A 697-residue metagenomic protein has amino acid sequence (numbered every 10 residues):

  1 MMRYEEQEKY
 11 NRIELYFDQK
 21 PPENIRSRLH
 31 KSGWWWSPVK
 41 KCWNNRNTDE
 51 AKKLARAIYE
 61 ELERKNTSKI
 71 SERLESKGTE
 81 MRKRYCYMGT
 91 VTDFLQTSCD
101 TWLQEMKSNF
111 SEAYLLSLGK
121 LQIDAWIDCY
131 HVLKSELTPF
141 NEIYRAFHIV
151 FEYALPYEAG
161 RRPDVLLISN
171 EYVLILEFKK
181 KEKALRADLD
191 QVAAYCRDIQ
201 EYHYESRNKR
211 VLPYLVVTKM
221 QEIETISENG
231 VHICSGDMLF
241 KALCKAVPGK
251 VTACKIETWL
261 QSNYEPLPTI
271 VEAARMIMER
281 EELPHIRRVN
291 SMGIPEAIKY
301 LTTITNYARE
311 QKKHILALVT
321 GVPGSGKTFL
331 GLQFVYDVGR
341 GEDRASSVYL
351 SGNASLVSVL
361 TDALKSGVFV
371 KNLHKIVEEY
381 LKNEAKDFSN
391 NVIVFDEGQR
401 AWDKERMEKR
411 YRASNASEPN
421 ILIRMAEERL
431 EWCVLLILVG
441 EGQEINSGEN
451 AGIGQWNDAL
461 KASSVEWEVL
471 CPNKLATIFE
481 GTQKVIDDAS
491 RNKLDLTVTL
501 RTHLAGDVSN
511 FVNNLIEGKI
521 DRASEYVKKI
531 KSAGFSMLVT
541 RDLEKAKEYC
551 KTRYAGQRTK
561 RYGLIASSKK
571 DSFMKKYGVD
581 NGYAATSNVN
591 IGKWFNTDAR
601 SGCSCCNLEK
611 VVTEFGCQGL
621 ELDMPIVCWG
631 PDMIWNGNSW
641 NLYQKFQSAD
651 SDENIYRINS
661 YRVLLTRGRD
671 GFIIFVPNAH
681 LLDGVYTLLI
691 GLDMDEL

Functional and structural regions predicted by a protein language model:
M1-T79: Accessory DNA-engaging acidic/polar modules
K69-P266: Accessory nucleic-acid engagement/destabilization modules that flank
L283-I315: N-terminal pre-P-loop "Q-motif" helix
K327: Conserved lysine of the Walker
G331, I445-N450, N473-P631, N638: Conserved helicase/translocase motor-coupling segment
S366-E428, E609-T613, S660: Conserved RecA-like ASCE ATPase "motif II neighborhood" in helicase/translocase motors
Q399-T482: Signature of the SF2 helicase/ATPase Hel1-core->accessory helical subdomain module
V434, K610-L697: C-terminal accessory regions
